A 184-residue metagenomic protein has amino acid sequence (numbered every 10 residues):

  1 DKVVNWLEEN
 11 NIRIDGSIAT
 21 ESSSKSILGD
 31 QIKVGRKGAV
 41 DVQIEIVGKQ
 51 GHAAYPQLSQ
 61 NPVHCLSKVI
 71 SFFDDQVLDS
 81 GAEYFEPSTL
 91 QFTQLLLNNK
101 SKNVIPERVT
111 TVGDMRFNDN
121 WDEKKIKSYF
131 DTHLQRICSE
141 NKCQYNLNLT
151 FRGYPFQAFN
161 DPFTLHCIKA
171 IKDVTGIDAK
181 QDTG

Functional and structural regions predicted by a protein language model:
D1-F73: Fold-level recognition of mixed alpha/beta catalytic cores in primary-metabolism enzymes, strongest
T20, F73, N98, L165-H166: Membrane metalloprotein/metal-transporter helix-bundle signature
T20, T93, G113: Active-site flanking residues adjacent to catalytic metal/cofactor-binding acidic residues
S26, P62, Q91, L96 (+1 more regions): An extended, acidic, His-containing surface patch that forms the Zn2+-binding/catalytic region of metallohydrolases
G29-V34, N98-V104: Short beta-strand/turn micro-motifs at beta-sheet edges
I46, T111-F117, L147-G153: Short, hydrophobic beta-strand segments
A53-L96, V104, D119-N146: Acidic-enriched catalytic cores of C-N bond-cleaving enzymes acting on peptides and small amides
R108: Structural signature of FAD isoalloxazine-binding scaffolds in flavoprotein oxidoreductases
